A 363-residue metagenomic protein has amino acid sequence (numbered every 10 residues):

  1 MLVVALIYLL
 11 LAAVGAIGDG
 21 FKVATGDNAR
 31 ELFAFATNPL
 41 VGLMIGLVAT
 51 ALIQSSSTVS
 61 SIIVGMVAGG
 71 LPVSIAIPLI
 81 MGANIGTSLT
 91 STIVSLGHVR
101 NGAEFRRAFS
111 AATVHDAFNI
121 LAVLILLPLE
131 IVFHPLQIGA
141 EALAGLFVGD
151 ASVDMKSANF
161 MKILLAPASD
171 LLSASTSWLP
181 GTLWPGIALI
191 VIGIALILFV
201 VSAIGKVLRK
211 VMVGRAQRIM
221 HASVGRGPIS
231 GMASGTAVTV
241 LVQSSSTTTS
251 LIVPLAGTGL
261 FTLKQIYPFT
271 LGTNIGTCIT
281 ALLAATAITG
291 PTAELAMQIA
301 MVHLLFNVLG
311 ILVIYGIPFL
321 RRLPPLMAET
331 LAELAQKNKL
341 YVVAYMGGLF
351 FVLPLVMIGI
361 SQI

Functional and structural regions predicted by a protein language model:
M1-L43, L47, A168-M232: Helix-loop-helix hairpins and the membrane-proximal interhelical loops of multi-pass alpha-helical transport proteins
I7, A34-N38, G46, T50 (+13 more regions): Alpha-helical transmembrane segments of multi-pass membrane proteins, especially transporters and channels
I7, L11-D19, V23, G42-L43 (+16 more regions): Transmembrane alpha-helical segments of multi-pass membrane transport proteins and ion-pumping complexes
Y8-A12, I93-K162, A195-S202, L283-I363: Juxtamembrane and boundary regions of transmembrane helices in multi-pass small-molecule transporters and channels
V23-G26, I62-G65, L96-F109, G205-Q217 (+2 more regions): Juxtamembrane helix-loop transition segments at the membrane interface in multi-pass membrane proteins
D27, E31-F35, L71-P72, A76 (+10 more regions): Membrane-helix interfacial "entry" motifs
T50-N84, V99, A144-D154, A158 (+1 more regions): Membrane-interfacial helix-loop connectors
I53, S57-S61, M161-G186, T273 (+1 more regions): Long, highly hydrophobic alpha-helical transmembrane signal-anchor segments
